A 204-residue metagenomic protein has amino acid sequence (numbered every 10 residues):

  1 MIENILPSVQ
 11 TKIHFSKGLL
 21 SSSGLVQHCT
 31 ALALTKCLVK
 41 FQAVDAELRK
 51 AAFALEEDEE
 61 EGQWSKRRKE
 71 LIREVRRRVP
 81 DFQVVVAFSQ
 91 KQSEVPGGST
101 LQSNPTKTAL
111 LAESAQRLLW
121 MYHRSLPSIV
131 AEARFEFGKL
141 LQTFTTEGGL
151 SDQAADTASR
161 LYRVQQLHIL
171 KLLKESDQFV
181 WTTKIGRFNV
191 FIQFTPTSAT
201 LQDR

Functional and structural regions predicted by a protein language model:
M1-S16, C29, L48, L55-D203: Alpha-solenoid helical repeat scaffolds
G24-C37: P-loop NTPase catalytic cores that bind/hydrolyze ATP
T35-Q42, H123, P127: Hydrophobic/aromatic-lined pockets within catalytic cores
C37-E57: Internal, charge-rich low-complexity segments
